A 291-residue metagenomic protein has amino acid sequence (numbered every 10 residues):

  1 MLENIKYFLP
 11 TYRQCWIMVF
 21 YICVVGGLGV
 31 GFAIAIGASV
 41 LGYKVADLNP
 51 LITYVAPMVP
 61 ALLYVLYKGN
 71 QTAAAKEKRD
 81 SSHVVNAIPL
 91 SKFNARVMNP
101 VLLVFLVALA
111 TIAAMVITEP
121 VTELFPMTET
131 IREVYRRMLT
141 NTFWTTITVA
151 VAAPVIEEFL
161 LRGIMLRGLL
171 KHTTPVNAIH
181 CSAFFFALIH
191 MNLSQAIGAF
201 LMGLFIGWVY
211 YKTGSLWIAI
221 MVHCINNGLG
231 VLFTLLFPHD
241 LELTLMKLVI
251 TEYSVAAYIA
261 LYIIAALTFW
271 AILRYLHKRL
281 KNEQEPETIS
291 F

Functional and structural regions predicted by a protein language model:
M1-P10: Short, Lys/Arg-rich, polar N-terminal cytosolic tail immediately upstream of the first transmembrane signal-anchor
F20-S82, M98, L102-F105: Alpha-helical transmembrane segments in multi-pass membrane proteins
V24-G31, A56-L66, L106-V116, A256-R279: Hydrophobic core of alpha-helical transmembrane segments in multi-pass integral membrane proteins
G27-A35, A183, Q195-E252: Functionally important transmembrane alpha-helices
G37-L48, S82-V155, R167, K171 (+2 more regions): Juxtamembrane helix-loop-helix connectors linking adjacent transmembrane helices in multi-pass membrane enzymes
W144, V176-N177, S194, L216-W217: Residues that define the loop-to-transmembrane-helix transition and helix capping in multi-pass membrane transporters
I156-C181, W208-S215: Membrane-interface helix/loop boundary segments of multi-pass membrane proteins
I225-F291: C-terminal membrane module of polytopic membrane proteins
